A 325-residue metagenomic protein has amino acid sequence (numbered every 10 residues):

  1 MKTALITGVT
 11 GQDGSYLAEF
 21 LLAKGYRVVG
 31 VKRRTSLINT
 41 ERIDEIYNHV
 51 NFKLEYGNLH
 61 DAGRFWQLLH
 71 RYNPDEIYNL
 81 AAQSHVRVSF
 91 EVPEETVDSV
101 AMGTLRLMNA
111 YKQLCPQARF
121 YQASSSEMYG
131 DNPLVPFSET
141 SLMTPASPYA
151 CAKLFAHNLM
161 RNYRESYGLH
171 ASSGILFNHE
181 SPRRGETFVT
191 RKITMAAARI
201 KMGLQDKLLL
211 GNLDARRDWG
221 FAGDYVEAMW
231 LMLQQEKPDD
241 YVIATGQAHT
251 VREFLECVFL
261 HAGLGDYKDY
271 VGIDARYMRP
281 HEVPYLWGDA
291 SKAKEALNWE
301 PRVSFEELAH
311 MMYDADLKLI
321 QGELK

Functional and structural regions predicted by a protein language model:
M1-H179, L233, W299-V303, M312-K318 (+1 more regions): N-terminal Rossmann-like NAD(P)+-binding domain of SDR-like oxidoreductases, especially those catalyzing
L17, A23-K24, G30-V31, I38 (+2 more regions): C-terminal substrate-binding subdomain of Rossmann-fold SDR/epimerase-dehydratase oxidoreductases
